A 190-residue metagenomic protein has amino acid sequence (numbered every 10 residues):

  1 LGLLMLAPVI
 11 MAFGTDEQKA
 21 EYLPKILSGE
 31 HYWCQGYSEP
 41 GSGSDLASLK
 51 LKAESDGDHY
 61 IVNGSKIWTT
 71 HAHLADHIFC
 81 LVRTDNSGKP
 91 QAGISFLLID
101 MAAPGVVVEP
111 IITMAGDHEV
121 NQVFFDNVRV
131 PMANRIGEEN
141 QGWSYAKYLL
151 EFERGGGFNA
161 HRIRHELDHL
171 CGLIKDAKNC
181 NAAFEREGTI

Functional and structural regions predicted by a protein language model:
L1-E30, T70-H77: Internal helix-loop-helix
T15, L97, F125: Residue-level signal for inorganic ion chemistry
G29-Y37, L81: A short, Trp-centered hydrophobic/proline-enriched beta-strand micro-motif
G41-S44, W68-H71, N86-G88, I112-E119: Short Gly/Pro-enriched turn/cap motifs at secondary-structure boundaries
D45-L49: Structural signature of FAD isoalloxazine-binding scaffolds in flavoprotein oxidoreductases
L51-E54: A structural signal for short hydrophobic beta-strand segments in well-ordered beta-sheet cores
H59, N63-E109: A short core secondary-structure module
V106-I190: Glycine-rich beta->alpha junctions and the first turn(s) of the following alpha-helix
